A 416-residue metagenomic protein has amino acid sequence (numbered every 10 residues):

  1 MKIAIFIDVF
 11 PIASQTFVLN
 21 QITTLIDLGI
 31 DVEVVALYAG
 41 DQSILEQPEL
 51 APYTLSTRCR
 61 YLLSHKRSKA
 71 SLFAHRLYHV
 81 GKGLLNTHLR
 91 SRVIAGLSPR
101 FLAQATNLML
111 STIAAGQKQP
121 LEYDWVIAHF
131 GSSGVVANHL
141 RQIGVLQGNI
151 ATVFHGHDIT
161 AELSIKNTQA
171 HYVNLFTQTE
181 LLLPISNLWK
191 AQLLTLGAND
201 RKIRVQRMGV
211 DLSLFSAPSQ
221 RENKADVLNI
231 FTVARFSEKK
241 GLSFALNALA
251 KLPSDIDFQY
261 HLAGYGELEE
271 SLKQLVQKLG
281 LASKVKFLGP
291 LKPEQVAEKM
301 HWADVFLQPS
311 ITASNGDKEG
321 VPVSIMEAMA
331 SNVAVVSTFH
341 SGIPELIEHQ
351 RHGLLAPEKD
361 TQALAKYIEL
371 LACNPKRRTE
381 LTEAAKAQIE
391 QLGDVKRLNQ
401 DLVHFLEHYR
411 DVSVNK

Functional and structural regions predicted by a protein language model:
E162-K166, L194, V210-D226: Acidic anion/phosphate-binding donor-loop and adjacent secondary structure in glycosyltransferase catalytic cores
L183, E222-K240, L246-L249, H261: Conserved donor-binding/catalytic core segment of Leloir-type glycosyltransferases
L188, G209: Carbohydrate-associated surface elements
K273-E294: Nucleotide-activated donor-binding/catalytic signature segment of Leloir-type glycosyltransferases, i.e., the conserved
H301-G316, V333: Acidic donor-binding loop of glycosyltransferase active sites
I325, A330, A334-S337, I347: Short hydrophobic beta-strand element within catalytic cores of glycosyltransferases and related nucleotide-activated
L346-Q350, L354-T361, L370-K376: Conserved acidic donor-binding segment of nucleotide-sugar-dependent glycosyltransferases
K376-H408: A charged, aromatic-enriched C-terminal amphipathic alpha-helix characteristic of glycosyltransferases across folds
